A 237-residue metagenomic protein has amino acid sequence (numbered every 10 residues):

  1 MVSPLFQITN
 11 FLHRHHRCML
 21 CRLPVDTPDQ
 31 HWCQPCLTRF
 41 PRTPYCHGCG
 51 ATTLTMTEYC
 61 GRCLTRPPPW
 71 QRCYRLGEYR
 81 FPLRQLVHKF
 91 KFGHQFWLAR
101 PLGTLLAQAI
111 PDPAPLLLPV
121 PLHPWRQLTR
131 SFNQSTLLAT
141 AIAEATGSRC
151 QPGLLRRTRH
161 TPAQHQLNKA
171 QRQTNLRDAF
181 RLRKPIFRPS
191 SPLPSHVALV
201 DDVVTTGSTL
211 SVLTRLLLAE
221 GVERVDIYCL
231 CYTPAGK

Functional and structural regions predicted by a protein language model:
M1-K237: Glycine-rich phosphate/pyrophosphate-handling loop used in enzymes and phosphotransfer proteins
